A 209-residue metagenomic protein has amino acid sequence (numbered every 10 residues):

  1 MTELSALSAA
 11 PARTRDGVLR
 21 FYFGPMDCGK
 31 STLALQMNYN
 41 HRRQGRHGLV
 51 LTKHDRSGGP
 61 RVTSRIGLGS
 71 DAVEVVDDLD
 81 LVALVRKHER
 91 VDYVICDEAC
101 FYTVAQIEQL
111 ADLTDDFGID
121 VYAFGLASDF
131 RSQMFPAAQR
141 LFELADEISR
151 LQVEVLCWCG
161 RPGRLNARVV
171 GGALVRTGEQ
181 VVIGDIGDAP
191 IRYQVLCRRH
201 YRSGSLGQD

Functional and structural regions predicted by a protein language model:
T2-V85, D129-R140, V153, T177-D209: Conserved P-loop
L19-F21, H47-L49, D92-I95, D120-Y122: Residue-level preference for the first positions of well-ordered beta-strands
M37, A105-L113, A137: A short acidic, amphipathic alpha-helical/loop segment
D97-A99, G125-L126: Walker B catalytic acidic pair
F101-T103, F130: Catalytic P-loop NTPase motifs of RecA-like helicase/translocase cores
T114-A137: Sensor-1/coupling segment of RecA-like P-loop NTPase cores
A145: Short basic (Lys/Arg) and small-residue
V153-D185: Short recognition patches in nucleic-acid-associated and regulatory proteins
